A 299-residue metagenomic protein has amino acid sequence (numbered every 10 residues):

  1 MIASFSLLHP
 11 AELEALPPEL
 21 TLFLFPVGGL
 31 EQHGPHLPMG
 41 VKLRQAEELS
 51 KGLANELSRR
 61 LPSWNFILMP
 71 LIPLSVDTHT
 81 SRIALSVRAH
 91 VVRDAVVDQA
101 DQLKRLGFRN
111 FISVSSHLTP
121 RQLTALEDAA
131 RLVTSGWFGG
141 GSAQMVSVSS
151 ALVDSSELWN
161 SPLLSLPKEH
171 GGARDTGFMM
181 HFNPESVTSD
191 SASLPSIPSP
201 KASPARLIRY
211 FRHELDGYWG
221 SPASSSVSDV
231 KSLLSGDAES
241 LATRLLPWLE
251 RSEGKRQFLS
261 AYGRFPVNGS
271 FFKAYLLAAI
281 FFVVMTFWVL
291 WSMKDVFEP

Functional and structural regions predicted by a protein language model:
M1-I112, S116-P299: Extended, histidine- and acidic-residue-enriched regions that form the cofactor-binding/catalytic faces
